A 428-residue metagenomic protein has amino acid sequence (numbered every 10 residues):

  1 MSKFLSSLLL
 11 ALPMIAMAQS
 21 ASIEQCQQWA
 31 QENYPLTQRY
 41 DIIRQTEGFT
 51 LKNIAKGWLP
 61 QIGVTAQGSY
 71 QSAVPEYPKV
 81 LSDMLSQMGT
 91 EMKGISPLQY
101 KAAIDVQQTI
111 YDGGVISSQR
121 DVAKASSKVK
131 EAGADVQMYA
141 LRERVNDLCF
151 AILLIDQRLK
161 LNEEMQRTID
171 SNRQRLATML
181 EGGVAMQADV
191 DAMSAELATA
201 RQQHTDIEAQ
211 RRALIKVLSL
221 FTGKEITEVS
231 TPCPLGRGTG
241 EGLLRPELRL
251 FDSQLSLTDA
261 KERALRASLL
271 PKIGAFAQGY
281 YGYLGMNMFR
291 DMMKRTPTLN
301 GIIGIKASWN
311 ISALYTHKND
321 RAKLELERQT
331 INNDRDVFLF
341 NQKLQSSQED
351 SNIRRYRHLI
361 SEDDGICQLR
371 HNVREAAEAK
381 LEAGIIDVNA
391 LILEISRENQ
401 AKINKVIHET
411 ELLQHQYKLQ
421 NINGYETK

Functional and structural regions predicted by a protein language model:
F4-I15: Sec-dependent N-terminal signal peptides
L12, A18-G63, Y70-A73, V184-M186 (+3 more regions): Bacterial Sec-pathway N-terminal export signals of envelope proteins
C26, N33, Y40, T109 (+22 more regions): Amphipathic alpha-helical coiled-coil segments and their boundaries
Q38-I42, A55, I110-M138, A188 (+4 more regions): Sec/SRP-type N-terminal targeting helices
F49, A134-R249, S256-T258, N352 (+3 more regions): Periplasmic alpha-helical coiled-coil/stalk elements that build and connect Gram-negative outer-membrane
T65-D105, Q278-I311: Small/polar, glycine/serine/threonine/aspartate-rich low-complexity segments that form flexible
S72, I226, N404-K428: Acidic, low-complexity, intrinsically disordered peripheral segments
R173-D191, V373-I392: Alpha-helical hairpins and coiled-coil heptad-repeat segments
